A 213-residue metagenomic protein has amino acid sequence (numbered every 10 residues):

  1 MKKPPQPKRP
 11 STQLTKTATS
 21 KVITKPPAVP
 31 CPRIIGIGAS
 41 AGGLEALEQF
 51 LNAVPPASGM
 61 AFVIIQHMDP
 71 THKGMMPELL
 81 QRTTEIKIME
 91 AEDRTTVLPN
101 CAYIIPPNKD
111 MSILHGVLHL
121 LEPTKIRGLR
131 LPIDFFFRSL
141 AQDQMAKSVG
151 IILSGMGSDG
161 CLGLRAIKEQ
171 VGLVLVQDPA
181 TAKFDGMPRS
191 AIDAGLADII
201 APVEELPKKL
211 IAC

Functional and structural regions predicted by a protein language model:
M1-C213: Conserved acid/base catalytic micro-environments in cytosolic active-site loops
